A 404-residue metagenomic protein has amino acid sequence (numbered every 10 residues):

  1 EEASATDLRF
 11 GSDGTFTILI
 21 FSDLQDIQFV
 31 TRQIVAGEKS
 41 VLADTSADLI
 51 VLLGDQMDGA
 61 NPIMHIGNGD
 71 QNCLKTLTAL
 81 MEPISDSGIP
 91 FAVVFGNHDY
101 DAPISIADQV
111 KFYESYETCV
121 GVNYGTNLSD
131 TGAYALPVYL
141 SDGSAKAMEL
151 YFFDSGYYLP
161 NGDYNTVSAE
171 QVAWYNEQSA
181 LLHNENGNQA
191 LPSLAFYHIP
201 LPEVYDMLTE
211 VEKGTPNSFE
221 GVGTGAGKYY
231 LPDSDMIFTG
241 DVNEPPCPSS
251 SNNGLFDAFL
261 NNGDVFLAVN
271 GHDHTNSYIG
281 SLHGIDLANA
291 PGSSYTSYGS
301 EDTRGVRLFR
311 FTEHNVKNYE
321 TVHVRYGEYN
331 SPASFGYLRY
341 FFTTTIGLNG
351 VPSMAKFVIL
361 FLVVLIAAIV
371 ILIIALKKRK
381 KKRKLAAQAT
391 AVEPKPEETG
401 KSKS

Functional and structural regions predicted by a protein language model:
E1-K75, A79: N-terminal active-site segment of His-dependent metallophosphoesterases
E2-S4, G67, L74-Q189, P216-F219 (+1 more regions): Extended active-site neighborhood of metal-dependent phosphoesterases/phosphodiesterases
T15-Q25, A147-Y157, F196, I285-G292: Active-site-proximal beta-strand elements of phosphoester/diester hydrolases
D23, E38, I50, D55 (+7 more regions): Divalent metal-coordination and catalytic microenvironments
I27-F29, D58-N61, V93-I104, Y158-N161 (+4 more regions): Active-site environment of divalent metal-dependent phosphoester hydrolases
T45-L49, E149-Y151, D163-D273: His/acidic metal-ligating clusters that form di-metal
A135-Y139, G240-D241, P246-C247, N253-N262 (+1 more regions): Binuclear metal-dependent phosphoesterase catalytic core
F341-S404: Gram-positive cell-envelope targeting signals
